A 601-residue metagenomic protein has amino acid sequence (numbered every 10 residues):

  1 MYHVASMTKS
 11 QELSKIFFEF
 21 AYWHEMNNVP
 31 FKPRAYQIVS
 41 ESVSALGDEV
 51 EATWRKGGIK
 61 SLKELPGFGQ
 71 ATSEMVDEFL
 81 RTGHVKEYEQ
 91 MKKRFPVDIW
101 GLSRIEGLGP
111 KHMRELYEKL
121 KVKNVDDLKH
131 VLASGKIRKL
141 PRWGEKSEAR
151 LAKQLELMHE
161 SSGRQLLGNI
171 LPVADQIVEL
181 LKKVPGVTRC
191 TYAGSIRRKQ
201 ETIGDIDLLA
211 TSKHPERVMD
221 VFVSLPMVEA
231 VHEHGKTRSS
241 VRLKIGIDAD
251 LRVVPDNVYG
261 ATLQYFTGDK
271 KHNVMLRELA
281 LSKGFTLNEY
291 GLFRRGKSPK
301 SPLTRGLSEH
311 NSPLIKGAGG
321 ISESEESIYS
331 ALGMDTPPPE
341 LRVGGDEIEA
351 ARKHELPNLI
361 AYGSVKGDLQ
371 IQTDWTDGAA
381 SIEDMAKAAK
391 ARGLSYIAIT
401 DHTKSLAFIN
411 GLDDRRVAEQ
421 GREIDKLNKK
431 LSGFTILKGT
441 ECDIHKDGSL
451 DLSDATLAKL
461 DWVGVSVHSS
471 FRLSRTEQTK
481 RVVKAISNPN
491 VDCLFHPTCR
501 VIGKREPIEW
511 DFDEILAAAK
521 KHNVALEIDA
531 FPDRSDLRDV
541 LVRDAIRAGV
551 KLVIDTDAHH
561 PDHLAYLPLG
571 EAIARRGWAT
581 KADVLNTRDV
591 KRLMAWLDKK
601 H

Functional and structural regions predicted by a protein language model:
Y2, H310-N311, I315: Intrinsic-disorder-associated, low-complexity terminal segments enriched in Asp/Asn/His/Tyr and depleted of Lys/Arg
H3-S6, K199-K283, E289, F293-K297 (+4 more regions): Charged catalytic cores and adjacent phosphate/nucleic-acid-binding surfaces used for phosphate/nucleic-acid chemistry
A5, P30-S239, G260-A261, V274 (+4 more regions): Accessory alpha-helical DNA-binding modules that contact the DNA backbone or grooves
S10-W23, N27: Patatin-like phospholipase
S298-S301, H310: Cationic, low-complexity basic patches in intrinsically disordered or flexible, solvent-exposed regions
R305-G306, K316-G317: Glycine-biased, low-complexity coil/linker segments
D377: Conserved SAM-binding loop
D401: His/Met- and acidic-residue-enriched segments that coordinate or traffic transition-metal cofactors and support
